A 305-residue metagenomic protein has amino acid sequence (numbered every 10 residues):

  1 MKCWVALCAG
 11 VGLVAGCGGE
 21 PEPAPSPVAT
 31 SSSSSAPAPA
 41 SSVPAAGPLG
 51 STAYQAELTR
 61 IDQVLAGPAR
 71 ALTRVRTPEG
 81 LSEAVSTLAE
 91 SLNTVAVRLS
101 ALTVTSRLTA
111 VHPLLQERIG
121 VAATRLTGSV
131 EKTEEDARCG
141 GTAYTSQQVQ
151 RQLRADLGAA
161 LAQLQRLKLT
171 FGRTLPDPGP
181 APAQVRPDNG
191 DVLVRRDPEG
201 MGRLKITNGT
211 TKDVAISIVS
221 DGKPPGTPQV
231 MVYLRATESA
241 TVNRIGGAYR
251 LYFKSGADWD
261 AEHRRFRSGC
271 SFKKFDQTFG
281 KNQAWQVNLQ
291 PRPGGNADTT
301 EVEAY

Functional and structural regions predicted by a protein language model:
M1-L7: Bacterial N-terminal signal peptides that target proteins for export
L13-G16: C-terminal motif of bacterial Sec signal peptides marking the signal peptidase cleavage site
G18-E90, T94-V97, L102-P113, G120-G222 (+2 more regions): Primarily secretory-pathway and cell-envelope proteins
R235-T237, N282: Solvent-exposed, conformationally flexible loop/turn segments
E238-V242: Short strand-edge motifs at loop-to-beta-strand transitions and within beta-strands of extracellular beta-rich domains
G247-L251: A short tyrosine-centered beta-strand micro-motif
